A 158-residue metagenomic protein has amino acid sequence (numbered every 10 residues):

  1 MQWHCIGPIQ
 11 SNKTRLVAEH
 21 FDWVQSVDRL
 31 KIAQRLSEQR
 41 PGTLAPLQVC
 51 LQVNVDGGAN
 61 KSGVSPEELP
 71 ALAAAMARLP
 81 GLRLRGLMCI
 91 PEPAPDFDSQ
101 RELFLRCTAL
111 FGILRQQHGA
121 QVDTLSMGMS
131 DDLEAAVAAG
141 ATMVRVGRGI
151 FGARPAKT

Functional and structural regions predicted by a protein language model:
M1-D131, V137-A139, F151: Conserved alpha/beta-domain cores
E134-T158: C-terminal helical cap(s) of enzyme catalytic domains, especially alpha/beta-barrels
